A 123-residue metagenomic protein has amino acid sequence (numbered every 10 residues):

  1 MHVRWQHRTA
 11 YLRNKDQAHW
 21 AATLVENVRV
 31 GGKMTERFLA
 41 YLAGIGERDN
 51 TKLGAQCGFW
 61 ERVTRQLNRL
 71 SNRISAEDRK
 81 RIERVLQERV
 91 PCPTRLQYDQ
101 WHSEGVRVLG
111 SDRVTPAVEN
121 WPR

Functional and structural regions predicted by a protein language model:
M1-R123: Dynamic "connector" segments at or just before major functional cores
